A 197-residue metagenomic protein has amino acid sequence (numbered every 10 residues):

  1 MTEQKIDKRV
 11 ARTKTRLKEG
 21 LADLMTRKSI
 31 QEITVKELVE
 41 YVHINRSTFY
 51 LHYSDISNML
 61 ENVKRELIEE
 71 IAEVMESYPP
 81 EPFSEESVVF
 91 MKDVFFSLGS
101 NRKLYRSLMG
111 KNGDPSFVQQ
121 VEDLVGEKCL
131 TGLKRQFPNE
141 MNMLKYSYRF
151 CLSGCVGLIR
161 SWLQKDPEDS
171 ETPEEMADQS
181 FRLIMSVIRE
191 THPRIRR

Functional and structural regions predicted by a protein language model:
M1-E37, Y41-R197: Alpha-helical bundle regulatory/interaction domains
